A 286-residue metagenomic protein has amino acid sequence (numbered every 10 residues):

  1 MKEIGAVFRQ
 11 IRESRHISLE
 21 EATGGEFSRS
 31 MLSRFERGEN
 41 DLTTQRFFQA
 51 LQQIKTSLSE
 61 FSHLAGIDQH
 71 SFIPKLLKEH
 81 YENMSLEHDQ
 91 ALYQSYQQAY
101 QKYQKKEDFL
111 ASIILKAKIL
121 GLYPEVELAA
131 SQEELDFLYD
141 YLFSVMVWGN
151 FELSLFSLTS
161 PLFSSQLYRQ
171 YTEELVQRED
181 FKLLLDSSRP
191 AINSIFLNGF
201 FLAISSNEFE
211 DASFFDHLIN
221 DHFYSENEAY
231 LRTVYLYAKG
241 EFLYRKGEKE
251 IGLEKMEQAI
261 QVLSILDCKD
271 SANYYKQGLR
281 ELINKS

Functional and structural regions predicted by a protein language model:
M1-S14: A short, Lys/Arg-rich alpha-helix, primarily the initiator
V7, A111-L122, S154-L158, S194 (+3 more regions): "A position-specific structural signal for the A-helix of alpha-solenoid helical repeats
R15-S33: Short alpha-helical DNA-recognition segment
Q45-E60: DNA major-groove recognition helix of helix-turn-helix/homeodomain DNA-binding modules
H63-Q90, Q261: Short, charged recognition helix plus adjacent turn of helix-turn-helix-like nucleic-acid-binding domains
M84-Q97, V126-D136, S165-Q177, S206-H217 (+1 more regions): Helix-turn-helix repeat elements of alpha-solenoid scaffolds
Q97-Q101, F137-F143, V176-L183, D216-Y224 (+1 more regions): Amphipathic alpha-helical segments of tetratricopeptide repeats
E152-A229: Alpha-helical adaptor scaffolds
